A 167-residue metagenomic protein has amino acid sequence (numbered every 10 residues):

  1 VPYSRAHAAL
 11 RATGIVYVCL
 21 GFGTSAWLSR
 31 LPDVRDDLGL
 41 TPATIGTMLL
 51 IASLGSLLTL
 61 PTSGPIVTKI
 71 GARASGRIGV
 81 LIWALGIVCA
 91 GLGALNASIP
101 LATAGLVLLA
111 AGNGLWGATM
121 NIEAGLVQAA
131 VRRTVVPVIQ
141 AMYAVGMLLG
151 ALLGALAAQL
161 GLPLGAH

Functional and structural regions predicted by a protein language model:
P2-D36, V107-L108: Pair of pore-lining "gating" transmembrane helices in MFS-fold secondary transporters
V18, G86, I99-W116: Hydrophobic core of transmembrane alpha-helices in multi-pass small-molecule transporters, especially MFS/SLC-type
S25, A52-P61, M147-L148: Residue-level signature of mid-helix packing/kink "hotspots" within the transmembrane helices of 12-pass Major
T59-A72, A158: Helix-to-loop junctions at the C-terminal end of transmembrane segments in multipass secondary transporters
R73-G76, V80, A102: Primarily marks hydrophobic transmembrane alpha-helices of the MFS/SLC 12-helix fold
L81-N96: C-terminal ends and interior cores of transmembrane alpha-helices in multi-pass membrane transporters/permeases
L115-A130: Intracellular juxtamembrane helix-capping segments at the cytosolic ends of symmetry-related transmembrane helices
M142-H167: Helix-loop-helix hairpin linking two adjacent transmembrane segments in secondary transporters
